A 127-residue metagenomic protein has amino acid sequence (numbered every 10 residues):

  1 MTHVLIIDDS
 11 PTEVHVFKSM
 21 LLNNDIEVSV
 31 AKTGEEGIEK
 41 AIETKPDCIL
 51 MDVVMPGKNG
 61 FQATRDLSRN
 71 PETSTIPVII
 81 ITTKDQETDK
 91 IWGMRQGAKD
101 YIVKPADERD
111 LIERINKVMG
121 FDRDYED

Functional and structural regions predicted by a protein language model:
P11-S29, V118: Two-component/phosphorelay signaling modules centered on CheY-like receiver
V14, P56-G57, S74, Q86 (+1 more regions): The feature encodes the CheY-like receiver
A31-K32, G57-K58, L67, I76 (+1 more regions): Hydrophobic residue at a beta-alpha junction that N-caps the helix immediately following a catalytic beta-strand/loop
T44-L50: Active-site beta3 strand of CheY-like receiver
A106-N116: C-terminal output helix
